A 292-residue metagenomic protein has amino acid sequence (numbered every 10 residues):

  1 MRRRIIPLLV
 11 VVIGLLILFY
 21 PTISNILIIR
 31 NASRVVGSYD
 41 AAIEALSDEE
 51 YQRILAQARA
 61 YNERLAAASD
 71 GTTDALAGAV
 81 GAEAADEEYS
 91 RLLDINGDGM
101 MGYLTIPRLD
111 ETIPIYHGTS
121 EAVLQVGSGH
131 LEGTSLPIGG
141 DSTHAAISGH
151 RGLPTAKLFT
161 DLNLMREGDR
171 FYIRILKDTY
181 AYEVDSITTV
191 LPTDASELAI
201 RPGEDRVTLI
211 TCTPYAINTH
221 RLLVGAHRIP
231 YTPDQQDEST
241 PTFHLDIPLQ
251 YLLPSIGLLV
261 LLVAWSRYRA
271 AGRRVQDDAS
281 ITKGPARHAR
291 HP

Functional and structural regions predicted by a protein language model:
R4-L249, D278-I281: Solvent-exposed, non-transmembrane regions of membrane-associated and secreted proteins
E238-P292: C-terminal single-pass membrane-anchor helix
